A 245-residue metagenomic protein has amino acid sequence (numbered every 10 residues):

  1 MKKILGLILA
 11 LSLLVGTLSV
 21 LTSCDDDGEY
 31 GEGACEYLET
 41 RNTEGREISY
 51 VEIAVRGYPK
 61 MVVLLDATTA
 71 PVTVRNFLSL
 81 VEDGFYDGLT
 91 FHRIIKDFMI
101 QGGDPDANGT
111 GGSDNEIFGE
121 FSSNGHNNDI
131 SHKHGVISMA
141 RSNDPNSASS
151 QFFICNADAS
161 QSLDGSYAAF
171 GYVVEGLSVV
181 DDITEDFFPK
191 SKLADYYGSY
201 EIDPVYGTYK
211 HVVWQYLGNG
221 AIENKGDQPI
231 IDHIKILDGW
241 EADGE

Functional and structural regions predicted by a protein language model:
M1-L7: Positively charged n-region of N-terminal signal peptides that target proteins for export
L9, L13-T17: Hydrophobic core
S19-S23: C-terminal motif of bacterial Sec signal peptides marking the signal peptidase cleavage site
C24-E245: Cyclophilin-like peptidyl-prolyl cis-trans isomerases
